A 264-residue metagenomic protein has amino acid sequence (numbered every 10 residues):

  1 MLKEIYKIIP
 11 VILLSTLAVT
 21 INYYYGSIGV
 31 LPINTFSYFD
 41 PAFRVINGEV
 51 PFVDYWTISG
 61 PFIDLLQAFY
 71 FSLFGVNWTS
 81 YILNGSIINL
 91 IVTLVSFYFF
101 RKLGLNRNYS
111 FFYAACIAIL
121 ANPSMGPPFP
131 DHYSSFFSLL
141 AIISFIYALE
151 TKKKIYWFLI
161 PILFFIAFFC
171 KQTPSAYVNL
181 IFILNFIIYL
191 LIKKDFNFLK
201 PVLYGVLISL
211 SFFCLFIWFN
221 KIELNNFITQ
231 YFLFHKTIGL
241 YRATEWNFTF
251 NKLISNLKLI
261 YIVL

Functional and structural regions predicted by a protein language model:
Y25-P41, P51-F69, V76-T79, L224: Extracytoplasmic catalytic/substrate-binding loops of multi-pass membrane glycan-assembly enzymes
L83-R107, L140: Transmembrane-helix motifs of polytopic, lipid-linked glycan transferases
S96-I119, K152: Transmembrane-helix signature of polytopic, membrane-embedded enzymes that assemble or transfer cell-envelope glycans
K102-G104, A141-L159, A167, L191-F196 (+1 more regions): Membrane-interface transmembrane helices that cradle and orient dolichyl/undecaprenyl
G126-S134: Short acidic/glycine- and proline-prone juxtamembrane loop motifs at membrane-interface regions of multi-pass membrane
Y156-P174, V178-I183: Membrane-interface alpha helices of multi-pass inner-membrane proteins
Y177-S209, N226: Perimembrane helix-loop-helix junctions
K200-R242, L257: Membrane-lumen/periplasm interface segments of specific transmembrane helices in polyprenyl phosphate-linked
